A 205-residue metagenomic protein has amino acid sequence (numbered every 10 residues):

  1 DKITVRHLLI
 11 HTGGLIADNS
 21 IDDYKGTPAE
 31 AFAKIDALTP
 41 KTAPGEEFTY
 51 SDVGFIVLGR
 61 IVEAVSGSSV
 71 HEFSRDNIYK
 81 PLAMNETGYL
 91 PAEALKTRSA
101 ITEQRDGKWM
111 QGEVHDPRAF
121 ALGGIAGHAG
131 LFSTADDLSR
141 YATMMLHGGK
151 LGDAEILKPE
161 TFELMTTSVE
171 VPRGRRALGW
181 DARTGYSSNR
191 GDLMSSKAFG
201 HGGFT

Functional and structural regions predicted by a protein language model:
K2-G200: Short, surface-exposed loop or secondary-structure junction motifs that flank catalytic or metal-binding residues
F204-T205: Short, small/polar residue-rich loop motifs at catalytic or cofactor-binding pockets
